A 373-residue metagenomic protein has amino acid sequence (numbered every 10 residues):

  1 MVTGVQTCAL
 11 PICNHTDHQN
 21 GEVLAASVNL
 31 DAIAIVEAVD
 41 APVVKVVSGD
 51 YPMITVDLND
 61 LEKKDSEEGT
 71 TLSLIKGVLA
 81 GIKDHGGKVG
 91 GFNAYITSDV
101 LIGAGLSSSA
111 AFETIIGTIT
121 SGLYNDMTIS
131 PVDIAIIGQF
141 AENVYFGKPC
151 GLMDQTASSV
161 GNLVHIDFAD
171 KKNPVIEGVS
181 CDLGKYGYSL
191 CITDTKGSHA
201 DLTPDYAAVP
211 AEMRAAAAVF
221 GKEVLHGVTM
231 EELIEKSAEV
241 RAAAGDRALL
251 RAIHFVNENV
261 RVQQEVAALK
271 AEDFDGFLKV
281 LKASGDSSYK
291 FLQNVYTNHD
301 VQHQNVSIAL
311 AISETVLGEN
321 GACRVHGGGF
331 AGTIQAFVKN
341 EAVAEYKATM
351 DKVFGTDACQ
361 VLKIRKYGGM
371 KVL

Functional and structural regions predicted by a protein language model:
M1-C8: Single conserved hydrophobic/aromatic residue that forms the stacking wall/gate of nucleotide- or nucleobase-binding
G4, V28, A207-P210: Short, conserved loop/turn and helix-capping segments at secondary-structure boundaries that abut family-defining
A9-A25, L58-D60, E67-K185, L317 (+3 more regions): Gly/Ser-rich oxyanion-binding loop with an adjacent helix/lid that shapes the negatively charged ligand pocket
I12, I33-E68, H165-R324, A336-L373: C-terminal nucleotide
V23-A26, L30-E37: N-terminal cap/recognition module
A331-G332: Active-site pocket scaffolds in enzymes
